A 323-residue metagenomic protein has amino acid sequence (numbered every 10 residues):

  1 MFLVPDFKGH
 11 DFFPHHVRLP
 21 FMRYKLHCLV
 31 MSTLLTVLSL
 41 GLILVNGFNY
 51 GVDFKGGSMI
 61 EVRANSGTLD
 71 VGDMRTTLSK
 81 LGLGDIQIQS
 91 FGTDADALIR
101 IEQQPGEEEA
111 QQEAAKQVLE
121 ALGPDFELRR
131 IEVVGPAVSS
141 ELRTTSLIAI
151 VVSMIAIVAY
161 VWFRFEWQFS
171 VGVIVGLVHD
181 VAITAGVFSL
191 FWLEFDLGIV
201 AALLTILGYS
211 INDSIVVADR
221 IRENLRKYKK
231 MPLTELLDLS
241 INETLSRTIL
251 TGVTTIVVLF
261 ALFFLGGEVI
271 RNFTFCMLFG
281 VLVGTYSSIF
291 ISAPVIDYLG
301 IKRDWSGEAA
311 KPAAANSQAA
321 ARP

Functional and structural regions predicted by a protein language model:
M1-P323: A structural signal for conserved, well-ordered secondary-structure elements that form binding/interaction cores
